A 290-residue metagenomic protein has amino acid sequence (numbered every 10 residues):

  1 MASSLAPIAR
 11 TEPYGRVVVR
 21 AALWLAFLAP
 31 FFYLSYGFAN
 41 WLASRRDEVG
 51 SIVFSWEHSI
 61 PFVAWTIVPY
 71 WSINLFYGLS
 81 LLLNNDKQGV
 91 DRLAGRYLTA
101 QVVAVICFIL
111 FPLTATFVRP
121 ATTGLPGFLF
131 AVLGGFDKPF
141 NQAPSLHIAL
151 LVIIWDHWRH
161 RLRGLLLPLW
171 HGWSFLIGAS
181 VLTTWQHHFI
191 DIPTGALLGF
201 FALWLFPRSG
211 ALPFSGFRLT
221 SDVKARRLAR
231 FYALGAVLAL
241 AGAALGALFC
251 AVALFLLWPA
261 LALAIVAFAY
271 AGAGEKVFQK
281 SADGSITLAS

Functional and structural regions predicted by a protein language model:
M1-F76, P120, F130, F268-A289: N-terminal transmembrane-helix/juxtamembrane module of multi-pass inner/ER membrane proteins
M1-V18, A211-A229: Membrane-interfacial, low-structure loops and terminal tails that flank and connect transmembrane helices in multi-pass
L23-L34, G172-F175, A233-A239: Alpha-helical transmembrane segments
A39-H58, L83-L167, H171, I177-G178 (+2 more regions): Membrane-interface loops
S59, W65, Y70, R218-S290: Cys-dependent protein tyrosine phosphatase-like superfamily
V68-F76, S145-L150, P193-L197: Membrane-embedded alpha-helical segments of multi-pass membrane proteins, especially the transmembrane helices
I177, A196-P207, A260-A273: Alpha-helical transmembrane segments and their membrane-interface exit regions
A179-G195: Helix-loop-helix junctions and helix-breaking kinks within/between transmembrane helices of multi-pass membrane
